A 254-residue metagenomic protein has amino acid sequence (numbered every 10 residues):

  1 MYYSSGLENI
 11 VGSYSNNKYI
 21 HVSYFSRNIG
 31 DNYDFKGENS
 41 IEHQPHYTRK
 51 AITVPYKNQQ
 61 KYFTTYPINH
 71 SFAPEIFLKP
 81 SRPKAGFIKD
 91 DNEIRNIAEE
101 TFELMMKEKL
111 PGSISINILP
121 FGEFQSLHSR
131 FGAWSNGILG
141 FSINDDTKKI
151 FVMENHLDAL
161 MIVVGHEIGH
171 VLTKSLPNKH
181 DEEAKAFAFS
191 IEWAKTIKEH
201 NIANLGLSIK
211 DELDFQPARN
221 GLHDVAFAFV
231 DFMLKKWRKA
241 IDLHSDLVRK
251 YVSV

Functional and structural regions predicted by a protein language model:
M1-P55: Intrinsically disordered, low-structural-confidence terminal and linker regions
G6-N28, K79-N155: Auxiliary, metal-adjacent structural segments of Zn-dependent hydrolase domains
I20, K36-E42, Y47-L78, P217-V254: Pan-zinc metallopeptidase signature
I88-N92, N96, N155-A159, V163 (+2 more regions): Soluble non-cytosolic domains of exported or imported proteins
E103-K107, T173, I191-E199, K235: Sec-exported extracytoplasmic/periplasmic mature domains
K109-I118, L176-E182, N201-L207, A240-D246: Surface-exposed patches in mature extracellular/periplasmic domains of secreted proteins
I162-S175, F187: Active-site recognition of the HExxH zinc-binding catalytic motif
K179-F215: Post-HExxH zinc-binding segment in Zn-dependent metallohydrolases
